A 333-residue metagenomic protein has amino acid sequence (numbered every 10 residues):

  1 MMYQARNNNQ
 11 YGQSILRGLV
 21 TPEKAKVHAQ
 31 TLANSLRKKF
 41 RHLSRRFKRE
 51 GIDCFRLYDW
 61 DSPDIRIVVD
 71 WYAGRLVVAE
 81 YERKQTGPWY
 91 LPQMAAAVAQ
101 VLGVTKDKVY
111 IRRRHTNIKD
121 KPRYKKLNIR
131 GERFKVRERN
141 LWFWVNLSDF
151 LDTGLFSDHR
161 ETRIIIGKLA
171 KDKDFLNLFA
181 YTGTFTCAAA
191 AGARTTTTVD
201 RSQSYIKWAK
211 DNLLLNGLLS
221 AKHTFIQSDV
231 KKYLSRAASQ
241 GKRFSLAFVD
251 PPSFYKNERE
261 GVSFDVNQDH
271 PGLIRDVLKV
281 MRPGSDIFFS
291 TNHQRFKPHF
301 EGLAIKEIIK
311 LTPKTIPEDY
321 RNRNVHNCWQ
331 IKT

Functional and structural regions predicted by a protein language model:
M1-A73: Non-catalytic accessory regions of SAM-dependent methyltransferases
M2-Q4, S285-T333: C-terminal catalytic and target-recognition region of SAM-dependent MTase-like enzymes, primarily methyltransferases
P63-D64, V68-D70, L91-F156, I164: Non-catalytic substrate-recognition/targeting regions of SAM-dependent transferases
K171-Y181: Conserved class I S-adenosyl-L-methionine
T182-R194: Conserved SAM-binding loop of SAM-dependent methyltransferases across substrates and taxa, primarily the Class I
T195-D200: Conserved SAM-binding motif I beta-strand of class I
S202-L246: S-adenosyl-L-methionine
Y205, Q227, F244-D276: Mobile active-site "lid"/loop adjacent to the S-adenosyl-L-methionine
